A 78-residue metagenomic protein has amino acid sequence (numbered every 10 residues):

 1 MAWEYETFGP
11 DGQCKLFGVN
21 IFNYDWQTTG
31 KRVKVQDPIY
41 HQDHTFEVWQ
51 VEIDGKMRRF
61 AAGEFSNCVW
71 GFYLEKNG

Functional and structural regions predicted by a protein language model:
M1-V19: N-terminal trafficking/processing presequences and adjacent post-cleavage segments of proteins routed to secretion
L16-N77: Acidic, low-complexity, intrinsically disordered interaction modules
